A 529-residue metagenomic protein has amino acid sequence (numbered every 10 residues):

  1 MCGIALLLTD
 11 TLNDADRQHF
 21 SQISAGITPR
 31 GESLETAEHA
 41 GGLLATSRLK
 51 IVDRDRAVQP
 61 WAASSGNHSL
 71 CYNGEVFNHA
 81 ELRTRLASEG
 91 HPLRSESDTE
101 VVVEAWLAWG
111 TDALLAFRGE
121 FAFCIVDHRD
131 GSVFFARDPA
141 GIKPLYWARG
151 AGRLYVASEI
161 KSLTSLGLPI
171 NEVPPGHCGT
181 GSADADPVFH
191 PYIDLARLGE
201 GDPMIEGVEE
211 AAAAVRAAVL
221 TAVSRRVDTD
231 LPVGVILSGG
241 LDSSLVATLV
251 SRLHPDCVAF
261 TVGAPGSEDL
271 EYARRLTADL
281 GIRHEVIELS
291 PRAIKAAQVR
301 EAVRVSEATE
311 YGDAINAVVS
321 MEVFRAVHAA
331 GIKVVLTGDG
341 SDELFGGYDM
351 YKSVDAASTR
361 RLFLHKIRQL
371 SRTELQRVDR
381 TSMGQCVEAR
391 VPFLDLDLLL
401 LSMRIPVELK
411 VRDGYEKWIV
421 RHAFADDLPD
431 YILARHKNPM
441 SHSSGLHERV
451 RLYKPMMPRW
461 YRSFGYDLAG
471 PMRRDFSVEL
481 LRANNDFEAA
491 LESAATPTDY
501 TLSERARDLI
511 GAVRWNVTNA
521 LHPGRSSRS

Functional and structural regions predicted by a protein language model:
M1-C71, E75, A108-E206, R216-S224 (+4 more regions): N-terminal glutamine amidotransferase
L8-Q18, E32, S88, A108 (+6 more regions): ATP-dependent adenylate-handling active sites, centered on carboxylate activation for C-N bond formation
D16, L93-D98, L428-P439: Short, surface-exposed acidic
L82-E89: Phosphopantetheinylated carrier protein domains
S95-S97, S158, S238, S243-S244: Short linear Ser/Thr-Pro motifs
V102: Acidic-aromatic/histidine active-site loop/patch
